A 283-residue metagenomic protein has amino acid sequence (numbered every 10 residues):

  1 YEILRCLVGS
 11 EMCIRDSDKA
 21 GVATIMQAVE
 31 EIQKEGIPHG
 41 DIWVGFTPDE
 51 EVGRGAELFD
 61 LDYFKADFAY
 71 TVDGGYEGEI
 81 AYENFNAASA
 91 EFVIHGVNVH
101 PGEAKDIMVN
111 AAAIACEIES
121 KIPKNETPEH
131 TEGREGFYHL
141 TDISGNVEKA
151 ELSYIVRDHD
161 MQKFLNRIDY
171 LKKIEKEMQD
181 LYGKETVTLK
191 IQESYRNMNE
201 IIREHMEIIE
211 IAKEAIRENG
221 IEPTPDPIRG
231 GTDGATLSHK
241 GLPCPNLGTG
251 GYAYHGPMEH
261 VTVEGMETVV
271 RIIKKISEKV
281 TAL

Functional and structural regions predicted by a protein language model:
Y1-G9, C13-I14: Single conserved hydrophobic/aromatic residue that forms the stacking wall/gate of nucleotide- or nucleobase-binding
S10-E11, P48-K176, E185-V187, Q192-M198: Midchain, well-structured core segments that form catalytic/ion-binding scaffolds
E11-A23, K105-A113, H260-E267: Short, conserved micro-motifs enriched in small and acidic residues
M26-Q33, E117-K124, K274-E278: Short glycine/serine- and small hydrophobic-enriched flexible loop segments
V29-E51, E132-G133: Short helix-loop-beta-strand segments that form the rim/entrance of peptidase-like active sites
A113-H130, F137-H139, T186, R196-C244: Active-site-adjacent substrate-binding region of metalloamidase/peptidase-like peptide-processing proteins
N146-E148, P223-V280: Zn-dependent metallopeptidase/amidohydrolase metal-coordination segment
